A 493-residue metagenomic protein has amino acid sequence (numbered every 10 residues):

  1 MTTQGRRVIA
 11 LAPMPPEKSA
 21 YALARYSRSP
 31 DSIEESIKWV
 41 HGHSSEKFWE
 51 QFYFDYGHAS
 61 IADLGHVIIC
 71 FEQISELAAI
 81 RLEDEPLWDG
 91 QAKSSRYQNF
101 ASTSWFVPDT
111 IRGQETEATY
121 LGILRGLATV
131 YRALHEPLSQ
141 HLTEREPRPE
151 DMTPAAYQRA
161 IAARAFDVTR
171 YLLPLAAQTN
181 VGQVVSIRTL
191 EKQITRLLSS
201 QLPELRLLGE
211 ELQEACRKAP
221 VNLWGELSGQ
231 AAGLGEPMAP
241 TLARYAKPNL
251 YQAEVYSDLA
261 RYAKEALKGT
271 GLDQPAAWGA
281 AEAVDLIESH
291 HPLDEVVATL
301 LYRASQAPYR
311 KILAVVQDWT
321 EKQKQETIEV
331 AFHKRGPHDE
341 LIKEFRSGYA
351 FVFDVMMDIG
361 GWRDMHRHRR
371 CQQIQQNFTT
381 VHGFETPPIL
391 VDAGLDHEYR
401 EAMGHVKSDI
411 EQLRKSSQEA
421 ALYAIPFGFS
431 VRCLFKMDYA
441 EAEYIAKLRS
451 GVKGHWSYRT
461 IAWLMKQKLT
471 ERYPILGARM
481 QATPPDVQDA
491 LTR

Functional and structural regions predicted by a protein language model:
M1-R493: A conserved ligand/cofactor-binding region detector
